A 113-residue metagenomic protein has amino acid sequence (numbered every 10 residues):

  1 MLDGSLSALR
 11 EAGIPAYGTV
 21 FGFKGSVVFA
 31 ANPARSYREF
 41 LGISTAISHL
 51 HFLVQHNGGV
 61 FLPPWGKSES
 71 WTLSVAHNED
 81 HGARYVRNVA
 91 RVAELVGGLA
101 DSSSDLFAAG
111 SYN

Functional and structural regions predicted by a protein language model:
M1-S5: Phosphate-binding and adjacent anionic-ligand microenvironments
E11-H51, N113: Conserved PLP-binding catalytic core of the aspartate aminotransferase-like
S36, L41-G42, H56-G58, L62-P63: Mixed-charge, polar/low-complexity N-terminal
I43-S44, F52, P63, H77: Alpha-helical protein-protein interaction elements
N57-N113: PLP-dependent enzyme catalytic core of the Aspartate aminotransferase-like
